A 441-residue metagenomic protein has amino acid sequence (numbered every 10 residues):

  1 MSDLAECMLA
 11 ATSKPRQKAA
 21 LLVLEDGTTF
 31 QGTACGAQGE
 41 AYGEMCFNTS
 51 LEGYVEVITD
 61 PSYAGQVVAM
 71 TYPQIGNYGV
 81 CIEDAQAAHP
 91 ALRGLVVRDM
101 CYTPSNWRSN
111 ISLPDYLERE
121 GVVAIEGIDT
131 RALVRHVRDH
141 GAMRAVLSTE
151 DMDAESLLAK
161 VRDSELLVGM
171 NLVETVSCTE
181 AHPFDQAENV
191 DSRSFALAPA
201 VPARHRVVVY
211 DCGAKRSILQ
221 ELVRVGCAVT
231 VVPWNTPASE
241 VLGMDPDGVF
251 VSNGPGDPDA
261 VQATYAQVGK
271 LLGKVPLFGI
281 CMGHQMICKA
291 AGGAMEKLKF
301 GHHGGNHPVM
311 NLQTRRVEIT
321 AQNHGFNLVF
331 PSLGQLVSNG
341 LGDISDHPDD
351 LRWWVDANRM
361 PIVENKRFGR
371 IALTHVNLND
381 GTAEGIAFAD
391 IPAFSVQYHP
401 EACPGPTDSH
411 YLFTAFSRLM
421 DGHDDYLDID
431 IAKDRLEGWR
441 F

Functional and structural regions predicted by a protein language model:
S2-C227, V231-S239, G243-M244, P258 (+3 more regions): RNA-binding accessory domains that recognize and position tRNA/RNA substrates
S13-R16, H302, F368-G369, L378-N379: Short solvent-exposed loop/turn micro-motifs enriched in small/polar/acidic residues
A34-C35, Y72, F300, Q322 (+2 more regions): Short clusters of small/polar residues that mark proteolytic maturation junctions
V123, R206, P276-F278, A294 (+1 more regions): Proline-centered loop/turn at the N-terminus of a beta-strand
G243, G248, S252-G334, G405-A415 (+1 more regions): Cysteine-nucleophile active-site neighborhood
R316-I391, E437-F441: Catalytic beta-strand/loop cores that center a nucleophilic Ser/Cys/Thr and support acyl-enzyme chemistry
P392-Y398: Short FAD-binding loop at a beta-strand-to-alpha-helix junction that anchors the flavin cofactor in diverse
